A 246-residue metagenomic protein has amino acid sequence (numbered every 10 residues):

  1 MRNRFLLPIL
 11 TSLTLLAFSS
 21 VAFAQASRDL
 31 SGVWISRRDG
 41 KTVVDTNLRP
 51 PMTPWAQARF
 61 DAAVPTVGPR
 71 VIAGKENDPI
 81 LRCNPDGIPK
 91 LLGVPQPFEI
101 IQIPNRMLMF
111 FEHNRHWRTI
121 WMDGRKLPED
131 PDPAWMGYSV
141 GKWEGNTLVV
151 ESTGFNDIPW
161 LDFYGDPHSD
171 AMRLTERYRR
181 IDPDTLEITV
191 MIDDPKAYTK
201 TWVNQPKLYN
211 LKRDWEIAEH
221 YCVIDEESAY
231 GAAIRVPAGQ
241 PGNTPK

Functional and structural regions predicted by a protein language model:
M1-F5: Positively charged n-region of N-terminal signal peptides that target proteins for export
L7-P8, G87: Generic hydrophobic alpha-helical membrane-segment signal
P8-S20: Bacterial N-terminal signal peptides
F23-K246: PEST-like low-complexity, intrinsically disordered acidic/proline/serine-rich tracts that flank trafficking/processing
